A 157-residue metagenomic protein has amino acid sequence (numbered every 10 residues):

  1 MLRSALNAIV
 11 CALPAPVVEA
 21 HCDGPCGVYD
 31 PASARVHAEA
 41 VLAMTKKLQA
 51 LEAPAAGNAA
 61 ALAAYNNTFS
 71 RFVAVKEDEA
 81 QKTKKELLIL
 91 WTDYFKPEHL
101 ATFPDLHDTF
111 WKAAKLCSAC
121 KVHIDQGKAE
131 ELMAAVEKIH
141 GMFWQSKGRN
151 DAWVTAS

Functional and structural regions predicted by a protein language model:
M1-F72, H99, P104-K138, M142-S157: N-terminal intrinsically disordered, cationic/polar leader segments that include organellar targeting peptides
F69-E77, K82-T83: Extended, amphipathic alpha-helical segments that serve as helical scaffolds
E86-F103: Short, solvent-exposed, charged loop/turn and helix-capping segments that join or cap alpha-helices on peripheral
